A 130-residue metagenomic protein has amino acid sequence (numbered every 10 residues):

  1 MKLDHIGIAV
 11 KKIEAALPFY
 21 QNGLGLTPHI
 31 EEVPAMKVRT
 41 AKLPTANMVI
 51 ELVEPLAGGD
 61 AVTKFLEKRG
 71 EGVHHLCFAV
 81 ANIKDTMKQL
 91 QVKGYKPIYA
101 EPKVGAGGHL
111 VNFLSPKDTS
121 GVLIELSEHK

Functional and structural regions predicted by a protein language model:
L3, L17-Y20, L43, I50-V53 (+5 more regions): Short, structured motif recognition centered on aromatic/hydrophobic residues
L3-K11, A41-P44, T63-Q89, N112: Vicinal oxygen chelate
I8-V49, T86, V92-K93, A100 (+2 more regions): Core segments of cupin and vicinal oxygen chelate
A46-I50, A57-G59, I83: Short, charged/polar surface micro-motifs in flexible loops or helix N-caps
G59-A61, G105: Serine-centered coil/turn micro-motif
C77-K84, Q91-Y99, K103-V104, S115-E125 (+1 more regions): Hydrophobic, ordered structural segments
